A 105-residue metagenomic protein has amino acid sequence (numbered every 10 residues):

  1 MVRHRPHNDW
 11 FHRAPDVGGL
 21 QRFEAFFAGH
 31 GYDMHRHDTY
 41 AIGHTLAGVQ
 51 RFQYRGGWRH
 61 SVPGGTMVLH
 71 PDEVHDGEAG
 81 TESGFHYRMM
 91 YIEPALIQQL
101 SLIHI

Functional and structural regions predicted by a protein language model:
R3, D9-L102: N-terminal regulatory/effector-sensing and dimerization cores that precede helix-turn-helix DNA-binding domains
